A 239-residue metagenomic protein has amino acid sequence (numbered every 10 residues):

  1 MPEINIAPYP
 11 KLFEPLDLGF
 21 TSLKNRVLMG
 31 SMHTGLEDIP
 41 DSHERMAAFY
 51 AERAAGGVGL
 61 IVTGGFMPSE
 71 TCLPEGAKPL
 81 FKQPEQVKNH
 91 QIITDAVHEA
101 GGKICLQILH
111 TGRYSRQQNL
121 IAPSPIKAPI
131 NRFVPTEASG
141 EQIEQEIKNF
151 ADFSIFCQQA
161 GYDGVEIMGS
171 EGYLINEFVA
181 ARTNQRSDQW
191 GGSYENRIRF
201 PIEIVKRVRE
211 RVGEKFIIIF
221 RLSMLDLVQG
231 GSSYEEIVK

Functional and structural regions predicted by a protein language model:
M1-K239: Flavin-dependent oxidoreductase catalytic cores
